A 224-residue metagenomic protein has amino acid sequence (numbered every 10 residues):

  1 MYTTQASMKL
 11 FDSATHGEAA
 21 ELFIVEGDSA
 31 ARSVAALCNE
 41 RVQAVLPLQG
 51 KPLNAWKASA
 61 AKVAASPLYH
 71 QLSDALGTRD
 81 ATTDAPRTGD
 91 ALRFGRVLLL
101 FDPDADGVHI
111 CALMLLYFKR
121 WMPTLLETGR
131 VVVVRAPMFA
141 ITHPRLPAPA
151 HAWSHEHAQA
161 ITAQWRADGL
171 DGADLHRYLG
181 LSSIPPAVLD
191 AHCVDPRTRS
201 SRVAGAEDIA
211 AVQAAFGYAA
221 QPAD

Functional and structural regions predicted by a protein language model:
M1-D224: Conserved phosphate-chemistry cores used by DNA topoisomerases
